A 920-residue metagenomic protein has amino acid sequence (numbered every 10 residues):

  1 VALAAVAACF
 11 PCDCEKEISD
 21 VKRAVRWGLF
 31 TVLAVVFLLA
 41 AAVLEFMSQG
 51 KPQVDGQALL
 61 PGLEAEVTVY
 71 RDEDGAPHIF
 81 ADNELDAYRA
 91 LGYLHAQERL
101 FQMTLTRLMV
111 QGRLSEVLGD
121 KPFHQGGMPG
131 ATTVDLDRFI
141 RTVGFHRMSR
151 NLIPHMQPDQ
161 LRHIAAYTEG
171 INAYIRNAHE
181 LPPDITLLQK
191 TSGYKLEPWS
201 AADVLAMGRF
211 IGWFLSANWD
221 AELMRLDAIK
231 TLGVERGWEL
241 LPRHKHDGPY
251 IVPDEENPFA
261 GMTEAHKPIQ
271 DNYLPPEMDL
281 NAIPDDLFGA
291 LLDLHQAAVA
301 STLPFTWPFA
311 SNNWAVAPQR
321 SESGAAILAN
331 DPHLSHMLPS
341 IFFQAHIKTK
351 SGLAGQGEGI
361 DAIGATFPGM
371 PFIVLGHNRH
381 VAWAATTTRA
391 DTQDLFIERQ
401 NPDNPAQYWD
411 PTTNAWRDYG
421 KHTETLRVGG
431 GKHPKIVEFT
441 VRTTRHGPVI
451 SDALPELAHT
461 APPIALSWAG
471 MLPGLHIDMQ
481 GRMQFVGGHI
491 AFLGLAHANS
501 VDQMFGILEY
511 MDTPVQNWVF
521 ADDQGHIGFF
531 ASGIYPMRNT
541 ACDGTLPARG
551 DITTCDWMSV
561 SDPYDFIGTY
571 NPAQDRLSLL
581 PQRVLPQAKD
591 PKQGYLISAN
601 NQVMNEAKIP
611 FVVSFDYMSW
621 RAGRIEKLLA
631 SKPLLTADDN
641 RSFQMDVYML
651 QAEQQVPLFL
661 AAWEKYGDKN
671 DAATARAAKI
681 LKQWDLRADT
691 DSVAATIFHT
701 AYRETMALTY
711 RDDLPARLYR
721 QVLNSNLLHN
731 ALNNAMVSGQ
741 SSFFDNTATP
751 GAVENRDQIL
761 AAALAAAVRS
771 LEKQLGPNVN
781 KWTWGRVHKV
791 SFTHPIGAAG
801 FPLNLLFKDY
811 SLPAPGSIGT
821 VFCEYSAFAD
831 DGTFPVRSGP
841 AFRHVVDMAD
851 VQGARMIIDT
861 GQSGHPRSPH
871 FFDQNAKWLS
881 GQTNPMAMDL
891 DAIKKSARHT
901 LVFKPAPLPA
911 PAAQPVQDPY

Functional and structural regions predicted by a protein language model:
C9-D20: Short, Lys/Arg-enriched N-terminal segments with co-localized hydrophobic residues within the first ~10-30 amino acids
S19-F37: N-terminal Sec-pathway targeting helices
W27-F30, A42-I327, P332, L338 (+2 more regions): Substrate-recognition/specificity elements adjacent to catalytic centers across diverse enzyme folds
D86-M128, A384-T440, I567-R621, K627 (+1 more regions): Gly/Pro-rich active-site capping loops and adjacent beta-alpha segments that organize cofactor/substrate pockets
A87-A90, D135, F139, M148-L161 (+5 more regions): Second-shell loop/turn segments in exported
T349-I360, A365, F372, G376-V381 (+1 more regions): Glycine- and hydrophobic-rich flexible loops that cap the catalytic core of alpha/beta enzyme folds
T513-K632, R687-A688, A701-Y710, N724 (+1 more regions): Hydrophobic alpha-helical segments
E606-N670, A765-Y920: Terminal end segments
